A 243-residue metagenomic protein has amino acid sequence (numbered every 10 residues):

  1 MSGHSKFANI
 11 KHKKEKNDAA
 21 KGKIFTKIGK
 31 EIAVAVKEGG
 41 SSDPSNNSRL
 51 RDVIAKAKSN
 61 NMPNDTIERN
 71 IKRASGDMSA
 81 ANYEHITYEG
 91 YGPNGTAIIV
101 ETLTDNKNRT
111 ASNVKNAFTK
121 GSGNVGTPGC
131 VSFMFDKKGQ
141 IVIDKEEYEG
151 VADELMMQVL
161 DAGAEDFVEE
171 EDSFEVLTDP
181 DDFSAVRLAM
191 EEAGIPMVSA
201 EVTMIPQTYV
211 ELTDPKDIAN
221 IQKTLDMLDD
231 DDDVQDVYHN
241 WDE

Functional and structural regions predicted by a protein language model:
M1-G126, C130-V142, H239-D242: N-terminal cationic and glycine-rich segments that engage phosphates or anionic surfaces
Q140-E243: Positively charged, low-complexity, intrinsically disordered RNA-binding extensions
